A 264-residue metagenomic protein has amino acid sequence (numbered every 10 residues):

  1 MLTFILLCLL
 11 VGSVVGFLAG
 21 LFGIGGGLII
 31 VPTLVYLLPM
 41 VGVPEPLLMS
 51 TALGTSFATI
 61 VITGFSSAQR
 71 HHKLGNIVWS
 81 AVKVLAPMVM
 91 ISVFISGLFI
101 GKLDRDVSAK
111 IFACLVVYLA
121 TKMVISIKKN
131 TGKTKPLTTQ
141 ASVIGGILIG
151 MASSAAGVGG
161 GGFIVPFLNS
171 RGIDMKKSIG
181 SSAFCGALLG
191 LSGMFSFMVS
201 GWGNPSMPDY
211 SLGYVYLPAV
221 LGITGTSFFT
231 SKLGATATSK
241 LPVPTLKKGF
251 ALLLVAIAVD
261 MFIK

Functional and structural regions predicted by a protein language model:
M1-F22, I29-V31, V35-S50, G64-M151 (+4 more regions): Juxtamembrane transmembrane-helix boundary motif
I30, F163-I164: Hydrophobic/aromatic end-of-helix segments at the C-terminal termini of transmembrane alpha-helices
T55-T63, I91-S92, F184-S196: Membrane-embedded alpha-helical segments of transport systems, primarily multispan ion/solute transporters
G145, G162, S182-F184: Alpha-helical membrane segments in multi-pass integral membrane proteins
V158: Conserved, well-structured core segments that form the ligand-binding/active-site neighborhood of functional domains
